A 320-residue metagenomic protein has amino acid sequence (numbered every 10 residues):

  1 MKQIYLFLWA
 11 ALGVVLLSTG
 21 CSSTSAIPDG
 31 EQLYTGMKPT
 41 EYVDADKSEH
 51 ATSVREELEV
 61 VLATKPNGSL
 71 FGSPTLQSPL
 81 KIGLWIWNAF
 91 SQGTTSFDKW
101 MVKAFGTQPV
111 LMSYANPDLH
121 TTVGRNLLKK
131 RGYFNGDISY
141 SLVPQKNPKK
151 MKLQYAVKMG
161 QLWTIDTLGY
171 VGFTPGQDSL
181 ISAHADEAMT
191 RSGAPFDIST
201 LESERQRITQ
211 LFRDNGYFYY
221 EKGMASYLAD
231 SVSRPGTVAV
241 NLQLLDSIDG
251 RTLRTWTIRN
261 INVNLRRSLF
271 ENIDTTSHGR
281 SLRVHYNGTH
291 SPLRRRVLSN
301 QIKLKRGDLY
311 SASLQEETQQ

Functional and structural regions predicted by a protein language model:
M1-L8: Bacterial N-terminal signal peptides that target proteins for export
L17-G20: C-terminal motif of bacterial Sec signal peptides marking the signal peptidase cleavage site
S22-Q320: Interaction-mediating elements
